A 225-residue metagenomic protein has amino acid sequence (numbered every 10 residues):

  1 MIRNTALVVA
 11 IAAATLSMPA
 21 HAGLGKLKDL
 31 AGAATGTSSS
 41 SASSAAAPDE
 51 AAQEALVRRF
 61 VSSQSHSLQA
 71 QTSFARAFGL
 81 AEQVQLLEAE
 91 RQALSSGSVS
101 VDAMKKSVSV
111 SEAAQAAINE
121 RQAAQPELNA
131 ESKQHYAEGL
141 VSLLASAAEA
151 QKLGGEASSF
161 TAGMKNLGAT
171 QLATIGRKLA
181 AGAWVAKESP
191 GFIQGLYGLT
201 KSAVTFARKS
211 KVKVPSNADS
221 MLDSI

Functional and structural regions predicted by a protein language model:
M1-V8: Bacterial N-terminal signal peptides that target proteins for export
A6, D49-V61, A130-L144: Short, surface-exposed loop and linker segments with low hydrophobicity and enrichment for Pro/Ser/Thr
A12-A13: Repetitive helical segments and hydrophobic/amphipathic motifs
S17-P19: N-terminal signal peptide c-region/cleavage motif recognized by signal peptidases
A22-E120: N-terminal Sec/ER secretory leader and immediately downstream segment of secreted/extracellular precursors
K105-I225: Extended amphipathic alpha-helical interaction segments
